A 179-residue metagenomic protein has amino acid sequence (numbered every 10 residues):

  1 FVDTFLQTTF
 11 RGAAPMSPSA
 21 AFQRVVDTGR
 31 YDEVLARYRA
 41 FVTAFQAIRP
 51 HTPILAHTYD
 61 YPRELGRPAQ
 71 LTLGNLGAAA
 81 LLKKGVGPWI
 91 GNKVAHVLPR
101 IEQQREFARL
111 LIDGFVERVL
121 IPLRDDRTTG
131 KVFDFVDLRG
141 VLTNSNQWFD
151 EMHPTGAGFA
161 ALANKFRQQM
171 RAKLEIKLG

Functional and structural regions predicted by a protein language model:
F1-G29, D60-Q70: Oxyanion-hole/transition-state-stabilizing segment in secreted/luminal serine hydrolases and related acyltransferases
Q23-V42, R105-L120: Well-ordered, non-membrane alpha-helical segments in soluble/globular domains
R30-K83: Hydrophobic, aromatic-enriched interface-forming segments
A40-A47, R118, P122, K165 (+1 more regions): A generic secondary-structure signal
F45-P53, L123-D134, A172-G179: Surface-exposed helix-capping loop/turn segments at secondary-structure junctions
L65-V132: Substrate-gating cap/lid alpha-helix
G130-N146: Acidic carboxylate-rich catalytic motifs and surrounding loops in phosphoryl-/glycosyl-chemistry enzymes
F135, N146-G179: Histidine-centered active-site loop/cap adjacent to the catalytic His in serine esterases/O-acetyl transfer systems
